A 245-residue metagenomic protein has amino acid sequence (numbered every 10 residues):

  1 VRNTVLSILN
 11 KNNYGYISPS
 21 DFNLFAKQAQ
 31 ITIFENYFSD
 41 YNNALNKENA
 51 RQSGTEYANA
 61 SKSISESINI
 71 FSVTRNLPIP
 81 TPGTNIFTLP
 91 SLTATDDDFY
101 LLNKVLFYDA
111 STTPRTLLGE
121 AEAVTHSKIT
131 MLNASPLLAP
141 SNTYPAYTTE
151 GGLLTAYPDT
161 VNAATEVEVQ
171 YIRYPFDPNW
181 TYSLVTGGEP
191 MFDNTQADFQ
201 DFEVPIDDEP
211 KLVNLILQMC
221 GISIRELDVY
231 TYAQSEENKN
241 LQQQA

Functional and structural regions predicted by a protein language model:
V1-A245: Glycine-enriched, solvent-exposed interface loops adjoining structured elements
